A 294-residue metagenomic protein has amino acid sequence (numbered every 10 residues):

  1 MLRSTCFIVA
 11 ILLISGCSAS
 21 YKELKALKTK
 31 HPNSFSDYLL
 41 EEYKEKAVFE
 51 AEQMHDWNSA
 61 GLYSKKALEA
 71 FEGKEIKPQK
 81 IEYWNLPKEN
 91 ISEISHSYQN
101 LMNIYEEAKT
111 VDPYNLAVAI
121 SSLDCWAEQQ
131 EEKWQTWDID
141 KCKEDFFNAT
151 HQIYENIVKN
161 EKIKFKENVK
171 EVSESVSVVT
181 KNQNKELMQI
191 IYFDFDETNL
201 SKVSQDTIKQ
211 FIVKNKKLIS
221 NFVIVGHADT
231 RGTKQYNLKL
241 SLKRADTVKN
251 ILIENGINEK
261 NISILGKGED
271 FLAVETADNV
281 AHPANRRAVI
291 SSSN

Functional and structural regions predicted by a protein language model:
M1-C6: Bacterial N-terminal signal peptides that target proteins for export
S15-G16: C-terminal motif of bacterial Sec signal peptides marking the signal peptidase cleavage site
K25-E52: Post-signal peptide N-terminal segment of mature Sec-exported envelope proteins
P32, L68-F222, N294: Periplasmic peptidoglycan-binding/tethering modules of Gram-negative envelope proteins
D56-W57: TPR-repeat structural position
T198-Q205, K217, V225-N294: Periplasmic OmpA-like peptidoglycan-binding domain that tethers envelope proteins to the cell wall
